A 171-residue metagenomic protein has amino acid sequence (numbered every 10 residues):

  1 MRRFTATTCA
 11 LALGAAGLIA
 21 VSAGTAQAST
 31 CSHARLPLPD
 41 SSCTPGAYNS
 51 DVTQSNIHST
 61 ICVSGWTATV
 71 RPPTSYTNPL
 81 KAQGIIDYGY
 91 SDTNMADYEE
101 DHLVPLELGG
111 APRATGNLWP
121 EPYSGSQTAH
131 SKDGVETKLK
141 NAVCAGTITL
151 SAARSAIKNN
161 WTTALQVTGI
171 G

Functional and structural regions predicted by a protein language model:
R2-Y98, E107-G171: Nuclease and nuclease-like effector domains acting on nucleic acids or nucleotide cofactors
